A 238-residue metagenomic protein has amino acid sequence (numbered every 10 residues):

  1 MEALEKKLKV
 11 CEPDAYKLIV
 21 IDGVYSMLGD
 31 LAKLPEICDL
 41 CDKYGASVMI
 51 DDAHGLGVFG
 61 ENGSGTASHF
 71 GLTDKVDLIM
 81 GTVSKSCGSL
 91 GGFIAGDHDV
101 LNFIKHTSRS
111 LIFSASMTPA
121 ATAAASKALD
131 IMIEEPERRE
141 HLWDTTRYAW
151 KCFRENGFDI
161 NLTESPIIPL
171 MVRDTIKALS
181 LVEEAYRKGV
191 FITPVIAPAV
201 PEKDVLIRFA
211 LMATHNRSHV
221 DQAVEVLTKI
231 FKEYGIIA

Functional and structural regions predicted by a protein language model:
M1, P13, K17-I21, G60 (+3 more regions): Pyridoxal 5′-phosphate
M1-A3, G23-L28, G55-V58, L111-I112 (+1 more regions): Short, small-residue-enriched loops and turns at beta-alpha junctions that line or gate enzyme active sites
M1-I50: Active-site phosphate-binding strand-loop segment of PLP-dependent enzymes
K43-Y44, N156, K188, Y234: Helix C-cap/helix->beta junction micro-motif
Y44-S47, H54, F59-E164: Active-site C-terminal subdomain of aminotransferase-like
E140-A149, R154-G189, A199-D204, L211-A213: Conserved PLP-binding catalytic core of the aspartate aminotransferase-like
R187-V190, A199-A238: PLP-dependent enzyme catalytic core of the Aspartate aminotransferase-like
